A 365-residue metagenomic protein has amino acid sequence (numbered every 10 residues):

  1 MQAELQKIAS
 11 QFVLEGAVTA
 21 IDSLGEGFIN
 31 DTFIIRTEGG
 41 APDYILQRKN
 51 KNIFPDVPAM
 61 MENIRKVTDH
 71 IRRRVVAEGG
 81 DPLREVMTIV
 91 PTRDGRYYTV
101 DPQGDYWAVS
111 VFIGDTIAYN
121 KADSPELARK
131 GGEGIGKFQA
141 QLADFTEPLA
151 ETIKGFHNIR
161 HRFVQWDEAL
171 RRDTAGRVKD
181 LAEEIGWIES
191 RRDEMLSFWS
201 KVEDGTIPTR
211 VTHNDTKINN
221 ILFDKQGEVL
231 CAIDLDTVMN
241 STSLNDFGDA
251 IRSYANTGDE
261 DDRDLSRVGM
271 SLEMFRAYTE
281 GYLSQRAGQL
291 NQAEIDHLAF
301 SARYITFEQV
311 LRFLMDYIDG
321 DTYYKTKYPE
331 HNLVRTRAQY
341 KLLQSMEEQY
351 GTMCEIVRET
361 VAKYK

Functional and structural regions predicted by a protein language model:
M1-D22: Juxta-kinase regulatory segment immediately upstream of eukaryotic protein kinase catalytic domains
I8, K137, W187-E194, A277 (+2 more regions): Amphipathic alpha-helical segments that form well-ordered structural scaffolds and often line/cohere around active
E15-G16, E38-A41, A77-D81, A175-K179 (+1 more regions): Short, glycine- and charge-enriched coil/turn segments that flank and shape catalytic ligand pockets
I21-E168, S243, Y254, D259-L265 (+4 more regions): Conserved ATP-binding subdomain of kinase catalytic cores across diverse folds
D22-E26, Q47-P58, I113-G131, D144-H213 (+5 more regions): ATP-dependent phospho-/nucleotidyl transfer catalytic cores
D56-N63, N158, D180, M239-D246 (+2 more regions): Short acidic-hydrophobic sequence patches enriched in Asp/Glu that either
H161, R276, E280-R358: Helix-rich C-terminal or lid/interface subdomains of diverse kinases
D224-L290, Y323-N332: Active-site Asp-x-Gly
